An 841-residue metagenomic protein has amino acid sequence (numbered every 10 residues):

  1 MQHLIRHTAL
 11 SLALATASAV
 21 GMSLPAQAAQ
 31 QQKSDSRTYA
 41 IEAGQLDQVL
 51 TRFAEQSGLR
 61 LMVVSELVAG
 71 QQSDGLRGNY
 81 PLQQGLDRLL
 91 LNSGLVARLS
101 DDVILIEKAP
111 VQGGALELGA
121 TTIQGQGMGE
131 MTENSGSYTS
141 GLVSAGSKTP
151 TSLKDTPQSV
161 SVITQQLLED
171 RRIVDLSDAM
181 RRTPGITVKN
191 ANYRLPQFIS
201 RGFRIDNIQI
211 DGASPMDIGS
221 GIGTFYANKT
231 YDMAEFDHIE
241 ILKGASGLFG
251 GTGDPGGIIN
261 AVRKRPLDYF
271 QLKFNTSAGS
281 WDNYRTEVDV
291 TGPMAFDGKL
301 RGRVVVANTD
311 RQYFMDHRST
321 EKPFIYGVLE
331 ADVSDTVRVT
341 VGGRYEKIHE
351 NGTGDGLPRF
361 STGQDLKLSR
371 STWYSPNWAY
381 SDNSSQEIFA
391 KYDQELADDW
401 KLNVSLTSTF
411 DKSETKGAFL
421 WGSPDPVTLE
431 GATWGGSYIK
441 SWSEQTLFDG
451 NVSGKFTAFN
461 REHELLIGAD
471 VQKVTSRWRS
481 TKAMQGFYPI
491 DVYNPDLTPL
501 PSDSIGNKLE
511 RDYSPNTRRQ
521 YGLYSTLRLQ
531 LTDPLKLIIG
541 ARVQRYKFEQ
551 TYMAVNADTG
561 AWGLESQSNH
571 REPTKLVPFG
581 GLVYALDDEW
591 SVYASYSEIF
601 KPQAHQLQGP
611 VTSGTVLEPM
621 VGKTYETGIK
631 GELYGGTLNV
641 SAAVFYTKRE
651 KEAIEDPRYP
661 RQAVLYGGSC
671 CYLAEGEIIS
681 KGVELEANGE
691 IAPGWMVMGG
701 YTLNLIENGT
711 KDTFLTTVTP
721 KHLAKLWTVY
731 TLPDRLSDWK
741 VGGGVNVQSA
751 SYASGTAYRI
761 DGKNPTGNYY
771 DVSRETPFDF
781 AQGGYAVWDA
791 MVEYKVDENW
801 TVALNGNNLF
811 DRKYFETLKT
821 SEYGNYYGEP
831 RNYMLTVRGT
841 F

Functional and structural regions predicted by a protein language model:
T187-V188, Q197, S214-K243, V262-R263: Short acidic/polar hinge/loop motifs at secondary-structure boundaries that mediate gating or recognition
D217, A234-D237, L248-G327, V333-V337 (+2 more regions): Outer-membrane beta-barrel translocator/receptor signature
T309-Y313, Y326-E395, S408-S443, G486-N516 (+3 more regions): Acidic/polar loop-and-plug regions of large Gram-negative outer-membrane beta-barrel proteins
E330-D332, S443, E462-L466, D470-V474 (+4 more regions): Structural signature of Gram-negative outer-membrane beta-barrels, strongest in the C-terminal barrel of TonB-dependent
I388-D411, W434-M553: Face-selective signature of the C-terminal outer-membrane beta-barrel domain
D393-T407, D411-G417, A585, V592-Y593 (+4 more regions): Membrane-embedded beta-barrel scaffold of Gram-negative outer-membrane proteins
Y646-K648, L673-Y758, F810: Gram-negative outer-membrane beta-barrel transporters
V747-A757, D761-P765, E793-F841: C-terminal beta-signal and adjacent terminal beta-strands/loops of Gram-negative outer-membrane beta-barrel proteins
